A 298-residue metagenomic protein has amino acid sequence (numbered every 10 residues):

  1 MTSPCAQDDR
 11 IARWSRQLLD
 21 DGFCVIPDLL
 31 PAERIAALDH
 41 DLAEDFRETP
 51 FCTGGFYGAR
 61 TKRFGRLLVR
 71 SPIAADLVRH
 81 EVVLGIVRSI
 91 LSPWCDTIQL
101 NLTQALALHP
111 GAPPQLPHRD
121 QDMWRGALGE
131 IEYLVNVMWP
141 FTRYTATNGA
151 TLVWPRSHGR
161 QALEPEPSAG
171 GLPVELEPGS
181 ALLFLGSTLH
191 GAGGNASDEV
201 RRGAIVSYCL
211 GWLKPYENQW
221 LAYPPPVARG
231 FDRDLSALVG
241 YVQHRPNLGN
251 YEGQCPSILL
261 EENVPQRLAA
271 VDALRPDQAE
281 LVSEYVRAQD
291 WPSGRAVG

Functional and structural regions predicted by a protein language model:
M1-D21, P27-W124: Non-heme Fe(II)-dependent double-stranded beta-helix
L29, L102-T103, R156, G186-T188: Short, well-ordered beta-to-alpha junction loops that form the rim of enzyme active sites and present histidine/acidic
R63, R70, N101, Y133-V135 (+3 more regions): Residues that flank catalytic or metal-binding motifs in active/ligand-binding sites
L102-A105, V137-W139, A204-Y208: A structural signal for short, well-ordered beta-strand segments
L106, R143-Y144, S187-T188: Short Ser/Thr-interspersed hydrophobic loop/turn segments at strand-loop and sheet-helix junctions that line or gate
A112-L176, L213-Y223: Catalytic core of non-heme Fe(II) oxygenases with the double-stranded beta-helix
R160, E164-L183, S187, G193-G298: Conserved double-stranded beta-helix
